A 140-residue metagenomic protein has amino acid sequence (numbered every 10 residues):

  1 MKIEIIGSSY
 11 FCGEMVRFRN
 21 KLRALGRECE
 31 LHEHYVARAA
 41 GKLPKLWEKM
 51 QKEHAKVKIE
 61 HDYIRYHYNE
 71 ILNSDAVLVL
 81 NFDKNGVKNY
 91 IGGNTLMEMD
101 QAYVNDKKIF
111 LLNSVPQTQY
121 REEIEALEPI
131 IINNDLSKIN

Functional and structural regions predicted by a protein language model:
M1-N140: Conserved catalytic or regulatory cores that recognize and/or transform ribose-phosphate-containing ligands
